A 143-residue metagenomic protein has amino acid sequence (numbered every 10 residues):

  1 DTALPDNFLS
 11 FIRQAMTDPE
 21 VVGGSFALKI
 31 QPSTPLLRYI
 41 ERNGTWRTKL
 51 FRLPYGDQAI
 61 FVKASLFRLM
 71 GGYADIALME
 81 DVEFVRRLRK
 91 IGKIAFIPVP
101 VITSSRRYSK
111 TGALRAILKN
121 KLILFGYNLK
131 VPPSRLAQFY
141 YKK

Functional and structural regions predicted by a protein language model:
D1-A3: The conserved acidic donor/metal-binding loop of glycosyltransferases
D6-L36: Conserved donor NDP-sugar-binding/catalytic core segment of glycosyltransferases
I12, S33-L50, Q58-I60: Anionic-ligand binding region
D57-G71: Conserved nucleotide-sugar donor-binding and metal-coordinating catalytic region shared by glycosyltransferases
I60-F61, L78, A95-F96: Short aromatic/basic micro-patch
L78-F84: Acidic donor-binding loop at a coil-to-helix junction in glycosyltransferase catalytic cores that engages
R86-K143: Hydrophobic helical membrane-anchoring modules
